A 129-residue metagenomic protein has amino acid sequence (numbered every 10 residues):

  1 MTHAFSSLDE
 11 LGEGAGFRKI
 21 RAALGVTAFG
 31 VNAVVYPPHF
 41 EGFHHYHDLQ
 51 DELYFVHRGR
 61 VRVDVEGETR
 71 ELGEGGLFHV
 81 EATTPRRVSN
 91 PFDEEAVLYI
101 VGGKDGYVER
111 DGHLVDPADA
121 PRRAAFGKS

Functional and structural regions predicted by a protein language model:
M1-A28, F43, E109-S129: A short, N-terminal "cap"/entry segment at the start of jelly-roll beta-barrel domains of the cupin/DSBH fold
F17, N32-D48: Conserved short histidine dyad/triad with adjacent acidic residue
G25, L49, D93-E94: Short strand-connecting beta-turns/loops that link adjacent beta-strands
T27, D64-E68: Short strand-coil-strand connectors
L49-D51, F55-V61: Glycine- and acidic-residue-biased ligand/ion/polar-headgroup-sensing regions
R62, A82-V108: Ligand-binding loop in jelly-roll beta-barrel domains
G67-T83: Short acidic-glycine-tyrosine-enriched beta hairpin
